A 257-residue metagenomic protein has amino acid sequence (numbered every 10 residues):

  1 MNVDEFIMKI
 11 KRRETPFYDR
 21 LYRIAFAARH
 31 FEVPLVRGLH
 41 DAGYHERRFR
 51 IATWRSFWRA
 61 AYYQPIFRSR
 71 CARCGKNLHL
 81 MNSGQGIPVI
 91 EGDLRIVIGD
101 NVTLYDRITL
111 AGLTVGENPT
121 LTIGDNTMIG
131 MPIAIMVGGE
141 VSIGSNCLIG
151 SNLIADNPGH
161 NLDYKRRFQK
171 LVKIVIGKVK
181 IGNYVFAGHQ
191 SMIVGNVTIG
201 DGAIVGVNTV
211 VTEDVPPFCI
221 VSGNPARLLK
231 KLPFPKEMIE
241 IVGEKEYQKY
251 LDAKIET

Functional and structural regions predicted by a protein language model:
M1-N157, G182-Y184, P217, A226-K230 (+1 more regions): Domain-scale signature associated with acetyltransferase and cell-envelope carbohydrate enzymes
A72, K178-V179, V197: Short coil-to-beta microelement around the adenine-binding A-loop and adjacent beta1/P-loop entry of ABC ATPase
M136-E140, Q190-I204, T209-T212: Beta-rich strand-turn-strand
G144-R166, L171-I176: Histidine/lysine/aspartate-rich catalytic loop segments that bind and position anionic ligands
L148, F186, G202-I204, I220-S222: Short-chain dehydrogenase/reductase
L153, H160, T198, T209-V210 (+1 more regions): Flexible glycine-rich beta->alpha loop in the catalytic core of nucleotide-sugar glycosyltransferases
I174-K180, I193: Solenoidal tandem-repeat scaffolds enriched in leucines and small polar residues
V210-T212, I220, L228: Conserved hydrophobic/aromatic beta-strand scaffold that supports enzyme active sites
